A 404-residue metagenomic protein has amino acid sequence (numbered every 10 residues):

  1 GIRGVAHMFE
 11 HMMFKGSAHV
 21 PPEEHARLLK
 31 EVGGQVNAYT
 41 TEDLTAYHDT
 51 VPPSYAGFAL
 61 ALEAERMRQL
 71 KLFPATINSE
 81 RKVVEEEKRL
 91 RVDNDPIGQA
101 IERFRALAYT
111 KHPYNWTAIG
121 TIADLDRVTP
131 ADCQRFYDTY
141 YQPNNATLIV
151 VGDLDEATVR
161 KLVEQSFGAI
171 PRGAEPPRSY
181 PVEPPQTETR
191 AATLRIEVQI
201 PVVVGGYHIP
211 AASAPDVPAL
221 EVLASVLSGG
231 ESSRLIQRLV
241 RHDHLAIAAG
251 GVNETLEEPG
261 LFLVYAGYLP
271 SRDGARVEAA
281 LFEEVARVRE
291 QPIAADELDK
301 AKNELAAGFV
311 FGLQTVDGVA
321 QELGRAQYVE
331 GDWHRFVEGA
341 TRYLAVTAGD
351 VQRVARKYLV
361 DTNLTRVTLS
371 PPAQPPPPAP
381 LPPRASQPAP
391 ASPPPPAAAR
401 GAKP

Functional and structural regions predicted by a protein language model:
G1-M8, P22-M67, P96-A123, N145-V151 (+6 more regions): M16 family metallopeptidases and their MPP-like homologs
V5-M13, L223: Active-site His/Glu-centered metal-binding helix of metallohydrolases
K15-V20, M67-A75, R91, E290-I293: Short, polar/flexible loop-turn hinges at active-site or ligand-entry regions and domain interfaces
R81, R89, P130-S166, N363-L364: Non-catalytic, conformational "gating/processing" segments within enzyme and secreted inhibitor domains
R89, A106, E175-S232: His/Glu-based metal-binding/catalytic segments typifying zinc-dependent metallopeptidases
D155-R195, E338-P404: Proteolytic maturation boundary segments
P215-L223, V240, A348, A355: PPIase-associated folding chaperone regions across multiple families
